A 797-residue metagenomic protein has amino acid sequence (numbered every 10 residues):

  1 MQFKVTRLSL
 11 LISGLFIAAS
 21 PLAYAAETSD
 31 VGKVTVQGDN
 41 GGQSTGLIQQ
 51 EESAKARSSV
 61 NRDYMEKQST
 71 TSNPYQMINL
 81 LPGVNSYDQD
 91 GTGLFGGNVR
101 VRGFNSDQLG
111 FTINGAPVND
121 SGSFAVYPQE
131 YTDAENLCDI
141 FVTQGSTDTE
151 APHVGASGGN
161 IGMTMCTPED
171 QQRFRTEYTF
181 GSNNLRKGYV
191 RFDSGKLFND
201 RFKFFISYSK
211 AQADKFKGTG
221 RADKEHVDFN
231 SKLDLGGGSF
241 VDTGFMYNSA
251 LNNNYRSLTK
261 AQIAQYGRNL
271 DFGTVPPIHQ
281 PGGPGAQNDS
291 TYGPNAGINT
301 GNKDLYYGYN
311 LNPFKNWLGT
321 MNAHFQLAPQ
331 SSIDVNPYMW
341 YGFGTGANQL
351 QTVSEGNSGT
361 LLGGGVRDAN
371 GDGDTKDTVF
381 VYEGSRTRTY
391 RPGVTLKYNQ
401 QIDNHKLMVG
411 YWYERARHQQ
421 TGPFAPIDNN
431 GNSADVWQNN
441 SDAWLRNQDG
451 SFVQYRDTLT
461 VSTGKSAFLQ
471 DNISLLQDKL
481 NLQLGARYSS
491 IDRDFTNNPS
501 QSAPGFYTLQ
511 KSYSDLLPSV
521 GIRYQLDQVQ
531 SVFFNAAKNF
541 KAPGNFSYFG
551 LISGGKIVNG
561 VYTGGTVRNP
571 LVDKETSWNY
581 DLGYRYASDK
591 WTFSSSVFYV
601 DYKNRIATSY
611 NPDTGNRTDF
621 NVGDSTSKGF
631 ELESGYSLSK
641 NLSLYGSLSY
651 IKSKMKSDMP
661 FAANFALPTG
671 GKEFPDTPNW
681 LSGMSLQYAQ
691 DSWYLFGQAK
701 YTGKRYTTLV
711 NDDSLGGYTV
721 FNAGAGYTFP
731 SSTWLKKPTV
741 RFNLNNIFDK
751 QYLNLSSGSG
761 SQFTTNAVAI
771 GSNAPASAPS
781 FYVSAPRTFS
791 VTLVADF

Functional and structural regions predicted by a protein language model:
T6-L8, S13, Y24, V520 (+3 more regions): Conserved C-terminal beta-signal and adjacent last beta-strands/turns of outer-membrane beta-barrel proteins
K33-S69, N98, F141-V142: N-terminal periplasmic "start-of-domain" segments of outer-membrane beta-barrel proteins
Y75-P117, C138: Extracytoplasmic beta-strand/coil segments of soluble accessory domains associated with Gram-negative outer-membrane
Y131-E177: A beta-strand signature from Gram-negative outer-membrane beta-barrel systems, especially the internal plug domain
R173-R175, F180-Q212, F216-A286, L311-Q330 (+3 more regions): Transmembrane beta-barrel wall of Gram-negative outer-membrane proteins
K232-D234, F240-N322, T345-G384, W437-S451 (+2 more regions): Acidic/polar loop-and-plug regions of large Gram-negative outer-membrane beta-barrel proteins
S332-Y338, S531-F533, G564, R568-F630 (+3 more regions): Membrane-embedded beta-barrel scaffold of Gram-negative outer-membrane proteins
L476-K479, T592, V597-K603, T618-L709 (+1 more regions): Gram-negative outer-membrane beta-barrel transporters
